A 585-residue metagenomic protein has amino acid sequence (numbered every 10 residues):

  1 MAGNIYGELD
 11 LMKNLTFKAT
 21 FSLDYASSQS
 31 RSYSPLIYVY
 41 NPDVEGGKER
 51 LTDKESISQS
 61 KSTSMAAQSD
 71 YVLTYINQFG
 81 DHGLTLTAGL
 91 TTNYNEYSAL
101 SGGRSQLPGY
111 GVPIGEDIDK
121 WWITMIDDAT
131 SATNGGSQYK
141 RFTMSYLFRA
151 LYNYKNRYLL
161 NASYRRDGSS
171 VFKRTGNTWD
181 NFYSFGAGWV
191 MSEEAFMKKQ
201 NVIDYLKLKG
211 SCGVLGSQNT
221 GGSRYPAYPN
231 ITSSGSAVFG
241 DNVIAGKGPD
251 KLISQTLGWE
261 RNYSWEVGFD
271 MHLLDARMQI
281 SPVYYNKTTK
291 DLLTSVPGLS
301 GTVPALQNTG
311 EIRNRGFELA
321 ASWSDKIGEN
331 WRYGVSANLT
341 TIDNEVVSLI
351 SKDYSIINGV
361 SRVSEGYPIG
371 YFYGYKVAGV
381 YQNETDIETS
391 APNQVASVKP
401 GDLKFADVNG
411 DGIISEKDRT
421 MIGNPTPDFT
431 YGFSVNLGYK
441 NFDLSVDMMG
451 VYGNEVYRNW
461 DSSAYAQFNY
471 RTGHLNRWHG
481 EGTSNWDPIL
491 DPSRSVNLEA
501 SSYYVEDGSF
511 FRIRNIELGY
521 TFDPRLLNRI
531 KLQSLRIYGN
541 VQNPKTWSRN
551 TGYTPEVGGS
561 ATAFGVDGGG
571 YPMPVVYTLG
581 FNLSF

Functional and structural regions predicted by a protein language model:
M1-E8, M125-R149, N153, L159-S163 (+5 more regions): Outer-membrane beta-barrel transmembrane strand signature
E8-G111, G136, S170-G176, D180 (+3 more regions): Small-side-chain secondary-structure face that scaffolds active or pore-lining regions
M12-N14, Q78-L84, R157, S192-L206 (+7 more regions): Short loop/turn motifs that connect adjacent beta-strands in outer-membrane beta-barrel proteins
L23-Q29, L90-E96, G135, Y164-S170 (+11 more regions): Transmembrane beta-strands of outer-membrane beta-barrel pores
P35-D53, S98-T133, R224-L252, S300-A305 (+4 more regions): Surface-exposed loop/turn segments flanking beta-strands in extracellular/periplasmic regions
N41-P42, S169, P400, V451-Q542: Extracytoplasmic gating/loop element in the C-terminal half of outer-membrane beta-barrel translocons and assembly
L100-P108, Q307, R313, S324-P425 (+2 more regions): Conserved small-residue
T309-G316, I357-T385, H479, V496-A500 (+1 more regions): C-terminal beta-signal and terminal closure region of outer-membrane beta-barrel proteins
